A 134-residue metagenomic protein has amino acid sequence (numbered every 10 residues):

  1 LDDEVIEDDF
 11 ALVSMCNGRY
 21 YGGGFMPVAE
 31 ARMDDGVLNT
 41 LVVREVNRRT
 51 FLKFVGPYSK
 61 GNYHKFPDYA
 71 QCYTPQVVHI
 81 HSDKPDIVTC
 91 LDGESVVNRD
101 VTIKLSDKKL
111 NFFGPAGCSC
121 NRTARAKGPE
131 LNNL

Functional and structural regions predicted by a protein language model:
L1-L134: Long C-terminal subdomains/extensions of small-metabolite kinases
